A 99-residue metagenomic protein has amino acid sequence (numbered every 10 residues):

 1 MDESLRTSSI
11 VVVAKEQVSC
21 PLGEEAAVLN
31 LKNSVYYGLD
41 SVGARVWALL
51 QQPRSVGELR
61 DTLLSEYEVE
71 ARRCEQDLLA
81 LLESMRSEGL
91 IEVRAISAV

Functional and structural regions predicted by a protein language model:
M1-A44, A48, R94-V99: Acidic, low-complexity/disordered tracts enriched in E/D and polar residues
V35-V99: Long, charge-rich, low-complexity alpha-helical segments
